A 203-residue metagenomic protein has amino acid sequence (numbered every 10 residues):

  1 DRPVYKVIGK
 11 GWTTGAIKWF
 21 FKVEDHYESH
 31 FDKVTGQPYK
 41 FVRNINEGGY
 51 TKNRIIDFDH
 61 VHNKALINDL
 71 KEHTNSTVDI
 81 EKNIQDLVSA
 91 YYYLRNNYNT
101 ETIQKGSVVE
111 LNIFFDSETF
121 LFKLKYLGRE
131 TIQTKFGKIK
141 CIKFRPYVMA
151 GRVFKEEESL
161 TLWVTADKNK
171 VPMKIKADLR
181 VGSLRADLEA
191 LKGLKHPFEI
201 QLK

Functional and structural regions predicted by a protein language model:
D1-H60, T100-K203: Acidic, serine/threonine-rich low-complexity disordered tracts
H60-S107, I113: Active-site/ligand-binding surface loops and adjacent short beta/alpha elements that line catalytic pockets across
